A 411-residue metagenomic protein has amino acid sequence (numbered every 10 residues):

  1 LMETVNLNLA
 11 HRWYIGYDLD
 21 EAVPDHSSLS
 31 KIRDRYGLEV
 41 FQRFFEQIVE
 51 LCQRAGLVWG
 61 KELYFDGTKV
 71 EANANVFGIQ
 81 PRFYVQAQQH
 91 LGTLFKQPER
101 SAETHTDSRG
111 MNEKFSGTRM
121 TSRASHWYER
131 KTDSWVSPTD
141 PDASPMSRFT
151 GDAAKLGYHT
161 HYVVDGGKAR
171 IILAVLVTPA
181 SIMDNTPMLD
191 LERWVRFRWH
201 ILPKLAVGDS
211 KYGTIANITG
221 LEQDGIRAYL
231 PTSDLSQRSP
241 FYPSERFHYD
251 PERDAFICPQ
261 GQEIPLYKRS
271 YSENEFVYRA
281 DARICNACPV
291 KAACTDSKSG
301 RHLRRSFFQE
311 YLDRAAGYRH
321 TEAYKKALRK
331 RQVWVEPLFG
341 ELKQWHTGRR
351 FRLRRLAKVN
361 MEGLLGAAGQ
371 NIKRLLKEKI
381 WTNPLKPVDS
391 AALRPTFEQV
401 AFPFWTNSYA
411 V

Functional and structural regions predicted by a protein language model:
M2-L7, Y17-V411: Anion-binding and metal-coordination hotspots
H11-I15: Short amphipathic alpha-helical interface patches used for protein-protein assembly/oligomerization
